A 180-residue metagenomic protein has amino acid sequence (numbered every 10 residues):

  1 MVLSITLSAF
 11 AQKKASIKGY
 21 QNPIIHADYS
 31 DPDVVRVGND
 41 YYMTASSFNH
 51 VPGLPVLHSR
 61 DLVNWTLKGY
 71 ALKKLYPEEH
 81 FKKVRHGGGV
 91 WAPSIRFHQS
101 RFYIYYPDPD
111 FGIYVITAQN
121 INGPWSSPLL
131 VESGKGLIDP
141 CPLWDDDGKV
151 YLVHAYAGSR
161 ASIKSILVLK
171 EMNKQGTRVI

Functional and structural regions predicted by a protein language model:
M1-K13: Bacterial Sec-dependent N-terminal signal peptides
F10-I180: Carbohydrate-active catalytic/glycan-binding domains of CAZyme proteins, especially the secreted or lumenal ectodomains
